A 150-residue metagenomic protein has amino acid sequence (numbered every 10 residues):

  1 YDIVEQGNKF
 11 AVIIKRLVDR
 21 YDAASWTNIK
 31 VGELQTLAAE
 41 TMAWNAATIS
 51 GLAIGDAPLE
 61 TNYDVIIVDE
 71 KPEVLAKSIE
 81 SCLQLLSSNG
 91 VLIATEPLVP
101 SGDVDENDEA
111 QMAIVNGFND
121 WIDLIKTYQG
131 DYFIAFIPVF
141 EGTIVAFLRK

Functional and structural regions predicted by a protein language model:
Y1-D2: Short beta-strand element of Class I
Q6-N62, E73: S-adenosyl-L-methionine
G55, L59, P72-K150: C-terminal substrate-binding/active-site "lid" region of AdoMet-derived donor-dependent transferases
I66-I67: Hydrophobic beta-strand segment of the Class I
